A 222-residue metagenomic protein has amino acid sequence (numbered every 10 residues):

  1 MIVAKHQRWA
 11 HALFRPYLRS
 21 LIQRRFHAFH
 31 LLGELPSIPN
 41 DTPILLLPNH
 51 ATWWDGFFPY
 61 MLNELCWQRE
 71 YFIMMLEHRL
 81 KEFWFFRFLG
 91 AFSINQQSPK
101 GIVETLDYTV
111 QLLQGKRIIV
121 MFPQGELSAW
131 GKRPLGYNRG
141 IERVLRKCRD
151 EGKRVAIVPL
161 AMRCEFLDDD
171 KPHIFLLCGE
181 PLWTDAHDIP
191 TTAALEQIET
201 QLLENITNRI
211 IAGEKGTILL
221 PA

Functional and structural regions predicted by a protein language model:
M1-F26, K81-L89: Alpha-helical membrane-targeting segments
I2, V103-A222: Non-catalytic C-terminal accessory region of glycerolipid acyltransferases and related lyso-lipid remodeling enzymes
H11-A12, Y17-H50: Helix-to-loop junction immediately C-terminal to a conserved catalytic motif
I22, D55-F58, G140-V144: Short amphipathic alpha-helical face segments that pack within enzyme cores and frequently flank/anchor catalytic
F26-L31, K100-Y108: Glycine-rich, highly charged phosphate/nucleotide-binding loops
S37, E64-C66, W84-F85, V110-Q114 (+1 more regions): Short, charge-rich binding segments
I38, F83, F166-D170: Short glycine/serine/proline-enriched coil/turn segments at secondary-structure junctions
N40-S98: Catalytic core of membrane glycerolipid acyltransferases/transacylases, capturing the structured, soluble-facing
